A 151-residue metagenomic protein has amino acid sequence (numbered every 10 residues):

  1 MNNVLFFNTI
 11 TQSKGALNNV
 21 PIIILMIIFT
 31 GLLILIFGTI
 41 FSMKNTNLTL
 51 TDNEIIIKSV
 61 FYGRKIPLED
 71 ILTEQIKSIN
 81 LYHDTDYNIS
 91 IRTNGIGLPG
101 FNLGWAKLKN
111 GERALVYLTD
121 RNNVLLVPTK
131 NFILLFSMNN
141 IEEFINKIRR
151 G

Functional and structural regions predicted by a protein language model:
M1-N45: Alpha-helical transmembrane spans
T11-L17, G31-L35, D84-I96, R149: Charged, low-complexity, helix/coiled-coil-prone segments
I34, T49-T51, A106, N123: Generic signal for short, ordered secondary-structure residues within or immediately flanking folded domains
K44-I55: Alpha-helical transmembrane signal-anchor/signal-peptide segments
N47-T49, G63, L135: Short, surface-exposed charged micro-motifs
K58-L68, T73-K130: Non-transmembrane, membrane-adjacent beta-strand/coil modules in membrane-associated proteins and peripheral
T119-F132, S137-G151: Soluble extracytoplasmic domains of inner/organellar membrane proteins
